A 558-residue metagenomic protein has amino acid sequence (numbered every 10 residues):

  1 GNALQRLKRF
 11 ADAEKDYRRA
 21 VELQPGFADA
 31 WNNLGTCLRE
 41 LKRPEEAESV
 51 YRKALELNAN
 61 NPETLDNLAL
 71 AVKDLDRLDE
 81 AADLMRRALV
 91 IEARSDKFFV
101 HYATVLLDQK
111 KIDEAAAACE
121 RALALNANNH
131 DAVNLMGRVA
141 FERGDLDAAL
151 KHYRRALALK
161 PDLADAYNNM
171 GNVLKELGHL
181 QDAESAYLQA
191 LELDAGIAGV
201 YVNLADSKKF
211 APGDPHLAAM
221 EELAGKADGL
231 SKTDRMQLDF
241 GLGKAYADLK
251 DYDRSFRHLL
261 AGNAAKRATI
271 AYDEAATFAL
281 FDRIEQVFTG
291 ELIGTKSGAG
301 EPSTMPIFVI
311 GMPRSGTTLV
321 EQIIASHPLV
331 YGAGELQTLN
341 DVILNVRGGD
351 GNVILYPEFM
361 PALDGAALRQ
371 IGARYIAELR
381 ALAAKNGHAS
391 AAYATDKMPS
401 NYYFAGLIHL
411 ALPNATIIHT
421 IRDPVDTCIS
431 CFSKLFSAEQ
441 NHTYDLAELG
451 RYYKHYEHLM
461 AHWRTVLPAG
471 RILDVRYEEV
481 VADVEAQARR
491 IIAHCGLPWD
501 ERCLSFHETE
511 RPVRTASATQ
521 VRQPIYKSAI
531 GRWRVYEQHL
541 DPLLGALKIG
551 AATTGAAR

Functional and structural regions predicted by a protein language model:
N2-R6, A28-E40, E63-D74, D96-D108 (+4 more regions): Conserved alpha-helical positions within TPR/SEL1-like repeat arrays
A186, Y201, A205, L217-G229 (+4 more regions): PAPS-dependent sulfotransferases, especially Golgi type II membrane carbohydrate sulfotransferases
G300-L410: Phosphate-binding active sites in nucleotide-utilizing proteins
